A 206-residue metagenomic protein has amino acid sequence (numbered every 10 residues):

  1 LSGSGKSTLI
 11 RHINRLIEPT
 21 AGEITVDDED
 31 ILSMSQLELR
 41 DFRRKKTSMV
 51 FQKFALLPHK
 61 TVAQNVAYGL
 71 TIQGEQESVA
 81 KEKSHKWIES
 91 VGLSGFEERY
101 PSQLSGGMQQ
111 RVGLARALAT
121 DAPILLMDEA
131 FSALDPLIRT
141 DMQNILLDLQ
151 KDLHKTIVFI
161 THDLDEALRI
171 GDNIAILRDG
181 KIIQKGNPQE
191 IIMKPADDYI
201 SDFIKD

Functional and structural regions predicted by a protein language model:
N14: Helix-to-loop junction immediately C-terminal to a conserved catalytic motif
G22-D30: Conserved ABC transporter NBD signature motif
E29-D30, A67, T71, S78-F96: Conserved ABC ATPase "signature" region
Y100-L104, M108: Conserved ABC ATPase signature
A119-P123: A short, proline-enriched helix->beta-strand linker immediately N-terminal to the Walker B motif in ABC-type P-loop
K185-G186, K194: ABC ATPase "signature
